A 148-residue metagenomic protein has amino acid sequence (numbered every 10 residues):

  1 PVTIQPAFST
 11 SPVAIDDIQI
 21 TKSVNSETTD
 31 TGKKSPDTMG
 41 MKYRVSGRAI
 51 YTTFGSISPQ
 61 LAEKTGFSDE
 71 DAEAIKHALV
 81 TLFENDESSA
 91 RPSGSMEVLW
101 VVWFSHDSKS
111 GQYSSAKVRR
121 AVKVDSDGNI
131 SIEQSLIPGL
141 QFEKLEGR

Functional and structural regions predicted by a protein language model:
P1-R148: Basic polyanion-binding and macromolecular-assembly surfaces
